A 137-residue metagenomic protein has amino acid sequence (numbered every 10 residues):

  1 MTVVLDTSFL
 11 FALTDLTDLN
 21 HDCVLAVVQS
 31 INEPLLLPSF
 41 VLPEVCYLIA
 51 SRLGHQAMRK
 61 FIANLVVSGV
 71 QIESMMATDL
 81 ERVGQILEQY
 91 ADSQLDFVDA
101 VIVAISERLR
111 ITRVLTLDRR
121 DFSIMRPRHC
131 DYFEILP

Functional and structural regions predicted by a protein language model:
M1-L37, A50-A63, R128-H129: Short, well-structured N-terminal submotif of metal-dependent ribonuclease cores
T2-D6, L37-P38, L95-D96, D118 (+1 more regions): Histidine- and aromatic-rich ligand-binding microenvironments
S8-F9, F40, T78, R120: Alpha-helix/helix-capping structural signal
F9, E44-V45, R82: A general alpha-helix detector
S30-P34, S68, S93: Structured helix-beta-strand junction loops
Q56-M76: Helix-adjacent hinge/juxtasegments
I72-L117: Active-site neighborhoods of divalent-metal-dependent phosphate/nucleic-acid chemistry enzymes
L109-P137: Acidic, PIN/NYN-like endoribonuclease modules and their adjacent C-terminal/linker elements
